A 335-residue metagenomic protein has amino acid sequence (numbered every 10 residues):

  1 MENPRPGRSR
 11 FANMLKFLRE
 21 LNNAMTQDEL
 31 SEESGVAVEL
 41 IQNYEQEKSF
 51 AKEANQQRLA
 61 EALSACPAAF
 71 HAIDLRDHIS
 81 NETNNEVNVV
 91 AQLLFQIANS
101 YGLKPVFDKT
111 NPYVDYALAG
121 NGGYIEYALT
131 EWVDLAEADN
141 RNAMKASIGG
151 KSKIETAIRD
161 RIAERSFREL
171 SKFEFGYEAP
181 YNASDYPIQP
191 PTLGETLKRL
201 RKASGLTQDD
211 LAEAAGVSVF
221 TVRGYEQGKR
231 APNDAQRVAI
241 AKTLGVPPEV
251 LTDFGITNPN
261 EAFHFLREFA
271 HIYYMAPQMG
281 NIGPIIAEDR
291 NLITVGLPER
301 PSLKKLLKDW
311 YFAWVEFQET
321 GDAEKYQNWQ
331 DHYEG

Functional and structural regions predicted by a protein language model:
M1-S9: Gram-positive cell-envelope targeting signals
P6, E61-E195, R199, K242-E324 (+1 more regions): Charged, helix-prone or intrinsically disordered regulatory segments positioned adjacent to compact structured domains
S9, E20-L21, F50, P191 (+2 more regions): Short amphipathic helical patch at the helix-1/turn junction of helix-turn-helix
N13-E33, R58, E195-A214, A239: Short basic helix-loop element that most often maps to the first helix and adjoining turn of HTH DNA-binding modules
M25-D28, E47-E61, N85, K229-K242 (+1 more regions): Short, basic-rich loop-to-helix N-cap that marks the start of a DNA-contacting helix
D28, E39, A68, D209 (+3 more regions): Key DNA-contact positions within bacterial/archaeal DNA-binding proteins
G35-A51, I73-S80, G216-P232, F254-T257: Recognition helix of helix-turn-helix/homeodomain-like DNA-binding domains that insert into the DNA major groove
